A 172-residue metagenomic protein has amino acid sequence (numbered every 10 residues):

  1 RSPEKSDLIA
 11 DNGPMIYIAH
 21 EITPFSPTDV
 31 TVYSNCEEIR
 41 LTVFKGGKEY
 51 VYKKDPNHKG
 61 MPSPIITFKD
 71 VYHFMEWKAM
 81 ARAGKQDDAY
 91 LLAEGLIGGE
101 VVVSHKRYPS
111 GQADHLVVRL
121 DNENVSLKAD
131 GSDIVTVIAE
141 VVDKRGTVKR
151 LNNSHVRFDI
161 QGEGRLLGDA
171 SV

Functional and structural regions predicted by a protein language model:
R1-W77, A81-E100: Extended substrate-binding grooves/exosites of carbohydrate-active enzymes
H20-S26, N124-V135, K149: Short, solvent-exposed loop/linker segments at the N-terminal edge of repeated beta-sheet extracellular domains
P27, D88, A113, S132-I134 (+1 more regions): A general secondary-structure signal for short beta-strands and their flanking turns/coil in non-transmembrane regions
V32-S34, S132-K149: Beta-strand-rich structural segments
K48, Y52-K54, N153-R165, S171: Short, well-ordered beta-strand segments
H58-V71, R119, N124, G162-V172: Low-complexity "stalk/linker" and mucin-like segments enriched in Ser/Thr/Pro/Ala/Gly
G99-G111: Edge beta-strands of extracellular beta-sandwich domains
P109-D130: Low-complexity, acidic Ser/Thr/Pro/Gly-rich terminal tails and inter-domain linkers that flank the onset of structured
